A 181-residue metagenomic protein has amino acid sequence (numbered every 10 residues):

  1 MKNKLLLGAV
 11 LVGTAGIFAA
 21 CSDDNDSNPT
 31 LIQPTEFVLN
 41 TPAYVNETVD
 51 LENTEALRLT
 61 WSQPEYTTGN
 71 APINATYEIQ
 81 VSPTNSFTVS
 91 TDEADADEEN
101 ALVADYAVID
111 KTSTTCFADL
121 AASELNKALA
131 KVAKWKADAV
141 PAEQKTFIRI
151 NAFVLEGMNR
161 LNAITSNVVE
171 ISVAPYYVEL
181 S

Functional and structural regions predicted by a protein language model:
M1-G8: Bacterial N-terminal signal peptides that target proteins for export
K4, S22-F147, N151-S181: Acidic/polar, low-complexity intrinsically disordered N-terminal segments immediately downstream of a Sec signal
I17-A20: C-terminal motif of bacterial Sec signal peptides marking the signal peptidase cleavage site
